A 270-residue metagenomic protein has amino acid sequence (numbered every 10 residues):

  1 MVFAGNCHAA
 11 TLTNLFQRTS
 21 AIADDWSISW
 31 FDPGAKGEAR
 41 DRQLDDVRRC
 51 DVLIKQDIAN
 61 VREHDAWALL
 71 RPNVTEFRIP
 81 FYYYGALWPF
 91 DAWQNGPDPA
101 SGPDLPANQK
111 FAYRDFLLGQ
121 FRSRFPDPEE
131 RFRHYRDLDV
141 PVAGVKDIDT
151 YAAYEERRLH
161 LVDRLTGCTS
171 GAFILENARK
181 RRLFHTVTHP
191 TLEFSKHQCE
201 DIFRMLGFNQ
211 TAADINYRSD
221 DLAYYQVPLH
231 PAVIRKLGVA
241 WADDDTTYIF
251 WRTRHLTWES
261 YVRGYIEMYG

Functional and structural regions predicted by a protein language model:
M1-G270: Extracellular glycan-modifying ectodomains
